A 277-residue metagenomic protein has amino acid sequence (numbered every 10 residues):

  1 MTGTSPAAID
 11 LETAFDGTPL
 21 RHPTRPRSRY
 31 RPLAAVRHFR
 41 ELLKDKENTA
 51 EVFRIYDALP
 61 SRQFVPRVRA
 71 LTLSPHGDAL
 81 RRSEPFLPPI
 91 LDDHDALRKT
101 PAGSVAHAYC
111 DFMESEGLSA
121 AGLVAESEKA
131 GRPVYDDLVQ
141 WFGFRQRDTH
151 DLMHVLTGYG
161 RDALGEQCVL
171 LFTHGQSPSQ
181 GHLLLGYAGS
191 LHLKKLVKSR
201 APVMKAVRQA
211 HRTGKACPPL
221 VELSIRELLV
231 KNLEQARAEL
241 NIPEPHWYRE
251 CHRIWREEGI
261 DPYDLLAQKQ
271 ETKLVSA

Functional and structural regions predicted by a protein language model:
M1-D95, V275-A277: The feature captures two recurrent sequence modes
T49-E234: Core of folded catalytic or high-affinity ligand/protein-binding domains in predominantly eukaryotic proteins
P202-A277: C-terminal structured domains
